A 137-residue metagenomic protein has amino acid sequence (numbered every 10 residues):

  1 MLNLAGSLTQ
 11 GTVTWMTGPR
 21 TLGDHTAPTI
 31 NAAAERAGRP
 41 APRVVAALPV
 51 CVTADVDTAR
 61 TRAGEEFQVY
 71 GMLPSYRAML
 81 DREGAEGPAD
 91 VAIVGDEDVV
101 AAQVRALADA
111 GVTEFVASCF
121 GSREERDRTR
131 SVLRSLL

Functional and structural regions predicted by a protein language model:
M1-L137: Active-site-adjacent structural elements that line small-molecule/cofactor binding pockets in enzymes
